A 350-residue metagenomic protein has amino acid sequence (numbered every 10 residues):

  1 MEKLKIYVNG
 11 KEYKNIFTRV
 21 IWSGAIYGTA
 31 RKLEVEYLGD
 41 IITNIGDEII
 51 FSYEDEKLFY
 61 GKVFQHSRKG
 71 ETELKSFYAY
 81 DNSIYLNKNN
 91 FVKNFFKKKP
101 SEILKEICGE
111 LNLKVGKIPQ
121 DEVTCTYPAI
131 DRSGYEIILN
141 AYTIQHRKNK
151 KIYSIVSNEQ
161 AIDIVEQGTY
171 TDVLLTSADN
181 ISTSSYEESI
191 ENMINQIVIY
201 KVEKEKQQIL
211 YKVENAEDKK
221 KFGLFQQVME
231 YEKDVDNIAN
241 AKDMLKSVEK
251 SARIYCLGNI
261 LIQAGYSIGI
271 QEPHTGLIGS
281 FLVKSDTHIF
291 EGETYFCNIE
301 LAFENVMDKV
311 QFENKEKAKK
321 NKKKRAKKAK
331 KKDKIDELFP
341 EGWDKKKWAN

Functional and structural regions predicted by a protein language model:
M1-N89, A178-T183: Assembly/oligomerization scaffold segments
M1-V8, Y37-R68, K98-E110, L257-S280 (+1 more regions): Short, acidic/charged, Gly/Pro-enriched secondary-structure junctions
F17, A30-K32, L58, T72-L74 (+7 more regions): Extracytoplasmic
T18-K32, D234-K250: Short, basic/aromatic beta-hairpin or loop at an interaction surface
D40, L74-N90, E293-E313: Short solvent-exposed strand/turn elements
H66-E71, S285-E293: Short, conserved beta-turn/loop elements at beta-strand boundaries and strand-helix junctions
E73-Y186, K345-N350: Charged- and aromatic-enriched interaction segments used to assemble and dock large macromolecular complexes
L139, I152-M244, S251-E291, F303-K309 (+1 more regions): Acidic, small/polar-enriched beta strand-loop surface segments
